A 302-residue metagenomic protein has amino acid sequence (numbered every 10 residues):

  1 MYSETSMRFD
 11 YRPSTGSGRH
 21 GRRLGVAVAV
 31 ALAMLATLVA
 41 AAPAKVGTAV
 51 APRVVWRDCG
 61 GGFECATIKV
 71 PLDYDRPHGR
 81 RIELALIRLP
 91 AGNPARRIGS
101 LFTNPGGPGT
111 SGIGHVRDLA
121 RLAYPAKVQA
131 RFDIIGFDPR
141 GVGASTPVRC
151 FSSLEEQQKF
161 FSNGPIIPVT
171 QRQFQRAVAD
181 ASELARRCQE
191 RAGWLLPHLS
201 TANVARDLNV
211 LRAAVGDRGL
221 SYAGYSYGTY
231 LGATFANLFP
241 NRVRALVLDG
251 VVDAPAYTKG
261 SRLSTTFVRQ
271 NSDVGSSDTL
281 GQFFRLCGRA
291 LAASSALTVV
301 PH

Functional and structural regions predicted by a protein language model:
M1-G21: N-terminal secretory signal peptides that target proteins for export/translocation
E4-S6, G16, L38, A49 (+1 more regions): N-terminal compositionally biased, intrinsically disordered segments and leader/signal-like regions
S6, H20, L24, V30 (+3 more regions): Extended hydrophobic/Leu-rich segments
R12, A27, L35-A41, I87-L89 (+1 more regions): Low-complexity, intrinsically disordered/propeptide-like segments
S14, V28-A29, P94, R218: A periodicity- and composition-biased signal for non-globular, repetitive helical segments
H20-A44, I68, L208: Secretory targeting and sorting signals
K45-H302: Gly/Pro-rich cap/lid or specificity-loop segments adjacent to the active site
